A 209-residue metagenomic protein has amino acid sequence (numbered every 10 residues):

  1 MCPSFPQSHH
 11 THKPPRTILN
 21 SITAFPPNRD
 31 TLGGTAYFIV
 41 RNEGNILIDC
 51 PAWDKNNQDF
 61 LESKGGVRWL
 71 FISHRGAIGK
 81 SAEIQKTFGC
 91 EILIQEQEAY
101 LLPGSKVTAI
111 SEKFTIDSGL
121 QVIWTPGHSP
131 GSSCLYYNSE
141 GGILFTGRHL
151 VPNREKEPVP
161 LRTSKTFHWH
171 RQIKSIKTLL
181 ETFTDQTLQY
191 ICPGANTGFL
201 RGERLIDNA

Functional and structural regions predicted by a protein language model:
C2-H10, P14, T31, N45-L47 (+3 more regions): Metallo-beta-lactamase
K13-I18, F114-I116: Short, conserved catalytic or adaptor-binding loops enriched in Gly and charged residues
L19-P26, D117-I123: Short, hydrophobic/aromatic-rich segments at coil-to-beta transitions
V40-E43: Intrinsically disordered, low-complexity segments enriched in small residues
A52-G119, A209: Active-site HxH/HxHxD metal-binding segment of metal-dependent hydrolases
S73-I78, H128, G194-A195: Histidine-centered divalent metal-coordination motifs
